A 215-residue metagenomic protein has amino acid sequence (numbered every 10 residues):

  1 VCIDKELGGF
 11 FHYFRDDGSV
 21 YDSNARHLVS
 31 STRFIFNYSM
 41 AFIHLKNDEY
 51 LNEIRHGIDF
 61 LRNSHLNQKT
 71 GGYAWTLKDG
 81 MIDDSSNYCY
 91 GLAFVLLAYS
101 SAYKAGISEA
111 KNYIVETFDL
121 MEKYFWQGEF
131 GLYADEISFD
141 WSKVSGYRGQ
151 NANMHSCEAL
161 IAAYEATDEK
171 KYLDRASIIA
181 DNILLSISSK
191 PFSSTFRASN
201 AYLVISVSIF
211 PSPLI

Functional and structural regions predicted by a protein language model:
V1-I215: Glycan-recognition and catalytic cores of secretory/periplasmic carbohydrate-active enzymes
